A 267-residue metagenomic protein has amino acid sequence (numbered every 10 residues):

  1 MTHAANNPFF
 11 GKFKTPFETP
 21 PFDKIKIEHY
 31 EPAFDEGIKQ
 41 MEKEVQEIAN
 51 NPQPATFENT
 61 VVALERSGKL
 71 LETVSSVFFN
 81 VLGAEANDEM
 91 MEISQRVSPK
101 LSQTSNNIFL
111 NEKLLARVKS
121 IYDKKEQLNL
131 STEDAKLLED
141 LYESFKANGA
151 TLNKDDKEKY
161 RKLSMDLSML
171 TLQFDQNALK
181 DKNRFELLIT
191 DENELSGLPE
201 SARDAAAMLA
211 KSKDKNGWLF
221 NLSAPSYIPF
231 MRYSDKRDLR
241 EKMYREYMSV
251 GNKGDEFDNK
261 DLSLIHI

Functional and structural regions predicted by a protein language model:
T2-L264: Zn2+-dependent metallopeptidase catalytic domains
